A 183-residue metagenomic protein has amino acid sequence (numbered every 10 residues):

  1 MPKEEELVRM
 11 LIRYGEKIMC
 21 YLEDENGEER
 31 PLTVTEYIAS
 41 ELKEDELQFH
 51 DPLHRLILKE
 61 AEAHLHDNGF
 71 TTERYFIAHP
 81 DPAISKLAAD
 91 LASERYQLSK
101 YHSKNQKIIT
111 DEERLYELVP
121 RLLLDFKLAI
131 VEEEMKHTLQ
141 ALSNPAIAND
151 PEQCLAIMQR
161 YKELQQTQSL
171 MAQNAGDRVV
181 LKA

Functional and structural regions predicted by a protein language model:
M1-R74, A88-H102, I108, P120 (+1 more regions): Non-catalytic protein-protein interaction segments used by genome-maintenance enzymes to assemble and couple activities
Y14-G15, D81, D150: Short, solvent-exposed helix-helix connector turns and helix-capping sites enriched in acidic/polar residues
L56, L65-N68, I108-A183: Short, small/acidic-rich helices and loops at N termini and domain boundaries of DNA replication/processing enzymes
R74-P82, Q159: A glycine-rich phosphate-binding loop feature that marks nucleotide/adenosyl-phosphate handling sites
